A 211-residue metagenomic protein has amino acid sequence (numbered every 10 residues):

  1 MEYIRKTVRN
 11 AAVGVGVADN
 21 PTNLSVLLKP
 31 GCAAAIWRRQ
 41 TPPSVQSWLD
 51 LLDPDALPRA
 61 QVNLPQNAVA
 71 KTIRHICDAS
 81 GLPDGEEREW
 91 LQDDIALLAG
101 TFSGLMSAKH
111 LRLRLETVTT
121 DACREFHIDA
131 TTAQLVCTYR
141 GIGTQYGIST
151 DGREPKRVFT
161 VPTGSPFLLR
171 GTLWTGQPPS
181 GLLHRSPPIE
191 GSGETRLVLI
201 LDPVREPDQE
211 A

Functional and structural regions predicted by a protein language model:
M1-A79, E89-L97, F102: N-terminal auxiliary "cap/dimerization" subdomain that precedes the catalytic jelly-roll/cupin core of mononuclear
P21-T22, D121-R124, L183-S186: Glycine-rich, charged/polar anion/phosphate-binding loops that engage phosphate groups from diverse ligands
L24-K29, F126-D129, V158-T160, P188-G191: A general structural signal for short secondary-structure junctions and capping/turn motifs
A35-R38, R112-E116, C137, L168-L169 (+1 more regions): A structural signal for short, well-ordered beta-strand segments and their strand-loop junctions that often border
V45-S47, Y146-I148, Q177-P178, D208-E210: Short helix/loop capping segments that flank catalytic or ligand/cofactor-binding pockets
A79-T132: Long amphipathic N-terminal alpha/beta scaffold segment
T120-G171: Catalytic core of non-heme Fe(II) oxygenases with the double-stranded beta-helix
P155-A211: Catalytic core of Fe(II)/2-oxoglutarate
